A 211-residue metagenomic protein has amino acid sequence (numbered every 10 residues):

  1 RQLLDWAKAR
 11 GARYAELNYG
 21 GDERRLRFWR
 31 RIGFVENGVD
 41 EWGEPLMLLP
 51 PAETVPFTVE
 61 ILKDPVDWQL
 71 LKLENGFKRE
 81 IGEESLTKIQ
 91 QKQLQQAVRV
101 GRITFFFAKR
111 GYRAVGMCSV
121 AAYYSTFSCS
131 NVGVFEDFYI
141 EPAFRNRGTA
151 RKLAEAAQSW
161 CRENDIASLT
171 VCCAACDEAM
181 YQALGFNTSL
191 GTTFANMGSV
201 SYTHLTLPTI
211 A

Functional and structural regions predicted by a protein language model:
Q2, F144, G148-A156: Conserved acetyl-CoA pyrophosphate-binding loop and the N-cap/start of the following alpha-helix in GNAT-like
A7-G20, R162-C173: Conserved GNAT acetyl-CoA-binding A-motif
G21-V39, R151, A175-G191: Conserved active-site alpha-helix within GNAT-family acetyltransferase domains
L49-W68, L205: Conserved N-terminal entry element of GNAT/NAT acetyltransferase domains
E74-Q95: Conserved GNAT-fold acetyl-CoA-binding loop/helix
Q96-F107, V134: A short helix-loop-beta-strand connector motif used in the catalytic cores of GNAT acetyltransferases and, in some
F107, R113-A122: Conserved beta-strand in the GNAT
Y202-T209: Conserved small/polar residues in nucleotide/adenosyl-binding loops
